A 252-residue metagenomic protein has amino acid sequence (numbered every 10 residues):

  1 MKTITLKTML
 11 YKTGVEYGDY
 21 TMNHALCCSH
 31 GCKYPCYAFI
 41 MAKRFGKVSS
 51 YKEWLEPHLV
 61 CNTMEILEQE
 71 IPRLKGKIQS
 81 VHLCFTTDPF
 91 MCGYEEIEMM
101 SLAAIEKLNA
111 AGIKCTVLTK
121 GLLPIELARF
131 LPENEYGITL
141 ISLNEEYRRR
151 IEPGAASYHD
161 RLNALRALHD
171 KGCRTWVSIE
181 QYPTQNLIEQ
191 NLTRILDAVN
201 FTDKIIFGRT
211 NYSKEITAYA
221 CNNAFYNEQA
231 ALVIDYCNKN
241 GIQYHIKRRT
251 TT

Functional and structural regions predicted by a protein language model:
M1-I4, M9-Y11, Y17, T21-C27 (+5 more regions): Non-transmembrane, interaction-prone segments in cytosolic or luminal domains
M1-S80: N-terminal [4Fe-4S]-dependent radical SAM core
T63-L232, Y236: Conserved AdoMet/S-adenosylmethionine-binding subsite of the radical SAM
G121, Q181, N240-T252: Acidic carboxylate-rich catalytic motifs and surrounding loops in phosphoryl-/glycosyl-chemistry enzymes
